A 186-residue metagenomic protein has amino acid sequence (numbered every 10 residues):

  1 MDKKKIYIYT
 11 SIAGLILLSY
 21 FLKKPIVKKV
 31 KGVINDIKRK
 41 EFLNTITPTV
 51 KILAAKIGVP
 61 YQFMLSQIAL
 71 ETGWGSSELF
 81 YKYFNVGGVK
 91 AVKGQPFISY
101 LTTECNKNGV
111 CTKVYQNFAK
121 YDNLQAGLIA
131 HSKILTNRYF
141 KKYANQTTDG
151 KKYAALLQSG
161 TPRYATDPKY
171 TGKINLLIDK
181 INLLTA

Functional and structural regions predicted by a protein language model:
D2-I26: Single-pass alpha-helical membrane anchors
L17-A186: Catalytic cores of secreted/periplasmic lytic hydrolases that degrade extracellular macromolecules
